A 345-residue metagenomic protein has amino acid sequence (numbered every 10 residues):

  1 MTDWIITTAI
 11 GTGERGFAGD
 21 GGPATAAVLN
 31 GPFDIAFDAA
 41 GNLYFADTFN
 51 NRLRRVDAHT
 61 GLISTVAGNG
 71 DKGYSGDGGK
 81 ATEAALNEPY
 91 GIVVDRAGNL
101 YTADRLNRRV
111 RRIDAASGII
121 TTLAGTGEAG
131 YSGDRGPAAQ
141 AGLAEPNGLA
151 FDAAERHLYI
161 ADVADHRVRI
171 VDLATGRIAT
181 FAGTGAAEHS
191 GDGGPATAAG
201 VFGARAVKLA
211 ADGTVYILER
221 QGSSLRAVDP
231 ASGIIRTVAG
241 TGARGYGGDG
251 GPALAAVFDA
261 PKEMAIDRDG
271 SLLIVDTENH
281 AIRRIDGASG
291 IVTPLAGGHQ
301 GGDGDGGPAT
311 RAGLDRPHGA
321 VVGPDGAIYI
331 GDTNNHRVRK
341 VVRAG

Functional and structural regions predicted by a protein language model:
M1-G31, T60-E88, S117-E145, T175-G203 (+3 more regions): Gly/Pro-rich loop segments of beta-rich domains
F37-A40, V94-A97, F151-E155, L209-D212 (+2 more regions): Residue-level detector of Asp-centered blade-edge/turn motifs that repeat once per structural unit in beta-propeller
N42-Y44, N99-Y101, H157-Y159, T214-I217 (+2 more regions): Conserved beta-propeller blade signature
T48, R105, V163, R220 (+3 more regions): Short loop/turn segments immediately following the C-termini of beta-strands
N51-R55, L62, R108-R112, I119 (+6 more regions): A short loop-to-beta-strand structural motif that recurs across blades of beta-propeller domains
E263, V275-A281: Loop/turn-rich, solvent-exposed surfaces of beta-rich toroidal or solenoidal domains
R316-G345: Blade-level signature of beta-propeller repeat domains, shared across WD40, Kelch, NHL, RCC1 and BNR/Asp-box propellers
